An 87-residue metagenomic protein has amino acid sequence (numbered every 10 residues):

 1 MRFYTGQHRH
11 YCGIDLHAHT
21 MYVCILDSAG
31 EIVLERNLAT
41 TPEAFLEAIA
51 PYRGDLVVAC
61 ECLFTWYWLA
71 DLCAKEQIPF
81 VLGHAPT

Functional and structural regions predicted by a protein language model:
M1-T87: Phosphate- and other anionic-substrate recognition elements at nucleic-acid/protein interfaces
